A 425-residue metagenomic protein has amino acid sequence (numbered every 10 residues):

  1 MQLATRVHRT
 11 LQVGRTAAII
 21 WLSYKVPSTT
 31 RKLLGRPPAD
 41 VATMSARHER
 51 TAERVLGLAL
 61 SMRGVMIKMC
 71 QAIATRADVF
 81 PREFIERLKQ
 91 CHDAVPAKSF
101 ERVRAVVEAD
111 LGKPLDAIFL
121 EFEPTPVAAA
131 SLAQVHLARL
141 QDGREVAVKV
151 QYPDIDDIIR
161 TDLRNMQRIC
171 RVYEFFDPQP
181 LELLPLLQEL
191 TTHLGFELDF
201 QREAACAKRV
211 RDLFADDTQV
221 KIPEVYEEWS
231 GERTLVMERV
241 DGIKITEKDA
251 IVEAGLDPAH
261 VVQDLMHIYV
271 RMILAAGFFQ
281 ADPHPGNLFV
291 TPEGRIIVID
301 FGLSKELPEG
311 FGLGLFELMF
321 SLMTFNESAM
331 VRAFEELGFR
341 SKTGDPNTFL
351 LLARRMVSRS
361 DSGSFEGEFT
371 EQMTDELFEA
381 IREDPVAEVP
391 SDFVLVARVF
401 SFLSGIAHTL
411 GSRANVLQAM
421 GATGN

Functional and structural regions predicted by a protein language model:
M1-Q134, R160-P185, S401, A414-N425: N-terminal accessory/targeting segments that precede structured cores
S23, L33-G35, A39-S45, E49-R50 (+4 more regions): Helix-rich C-lobe and terminal helical cap/extension of kinase-like folds
D40-T43, R47-V55, R76, E86-A94 (+4 more regions): Short hinge/gating elements
R82, L88-P96, E108, D156-R164 (+5 more regions): ATP-dependent phospho-/nucleotidyl transfer catalytic cores
L137, R144-Y152: Glycine-rich ATP phosphate-binding loop
A138-R139, P283: Conserved beta3 strand of the Hanks-type protein kinase catalytic N-lobe
D142-R144, R295: Short acidic/polar mixed-charge low-complexity motifs
G286-V290: Hydrophobic residue at the +6 position relative to the catalytic HRD Asp in the kinase catalytic loop
